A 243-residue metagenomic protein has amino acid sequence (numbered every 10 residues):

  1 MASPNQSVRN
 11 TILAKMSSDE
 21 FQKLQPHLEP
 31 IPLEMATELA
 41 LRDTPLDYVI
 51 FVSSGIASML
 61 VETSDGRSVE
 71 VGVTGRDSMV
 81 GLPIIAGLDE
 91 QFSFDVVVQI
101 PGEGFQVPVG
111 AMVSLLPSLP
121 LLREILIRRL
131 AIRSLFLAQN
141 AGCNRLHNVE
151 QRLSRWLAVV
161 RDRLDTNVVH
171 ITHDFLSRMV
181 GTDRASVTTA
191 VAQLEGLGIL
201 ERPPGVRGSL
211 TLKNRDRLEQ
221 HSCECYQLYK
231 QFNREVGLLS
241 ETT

Functional and structural regions predicted by a protein language model:
M1-S7, T11, K15, T242-T243: Non-catalytic regulatory/interaction regions at protein termini and inter-domain linkers
I12-I50, S54: Regulatory nucleotide-sensing modules
K15, V73, Q106, H170 (+1 more regions): Short aromatic/basic micro-patch
D19, S54, G110-A111, I132 (+2 more regions): Alpha-helix/helix-capping structural signal
T37-I100: Cyclic nucleotide-binding regulatory domains
G72-A131, L135: Cyclic-nucleotide recognition modules
V98-P101, L116-D183: Polybasic "coupling" helices that flank or enter modular domains
V159-T243: Phosphate-/nucleic-acid-contacting segments
